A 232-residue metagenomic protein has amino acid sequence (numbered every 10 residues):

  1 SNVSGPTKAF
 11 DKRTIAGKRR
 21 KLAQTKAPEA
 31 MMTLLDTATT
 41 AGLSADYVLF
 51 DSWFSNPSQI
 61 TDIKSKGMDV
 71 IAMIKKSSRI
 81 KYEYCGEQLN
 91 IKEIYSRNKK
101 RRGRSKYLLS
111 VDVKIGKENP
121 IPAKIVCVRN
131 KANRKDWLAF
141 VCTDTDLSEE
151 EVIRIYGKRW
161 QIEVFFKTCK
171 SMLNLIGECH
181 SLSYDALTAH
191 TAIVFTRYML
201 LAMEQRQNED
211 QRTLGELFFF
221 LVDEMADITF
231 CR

Functional and structural regions predicted by a protein language model:
S1-R232: Single, function-defining residue in the core of a domain
